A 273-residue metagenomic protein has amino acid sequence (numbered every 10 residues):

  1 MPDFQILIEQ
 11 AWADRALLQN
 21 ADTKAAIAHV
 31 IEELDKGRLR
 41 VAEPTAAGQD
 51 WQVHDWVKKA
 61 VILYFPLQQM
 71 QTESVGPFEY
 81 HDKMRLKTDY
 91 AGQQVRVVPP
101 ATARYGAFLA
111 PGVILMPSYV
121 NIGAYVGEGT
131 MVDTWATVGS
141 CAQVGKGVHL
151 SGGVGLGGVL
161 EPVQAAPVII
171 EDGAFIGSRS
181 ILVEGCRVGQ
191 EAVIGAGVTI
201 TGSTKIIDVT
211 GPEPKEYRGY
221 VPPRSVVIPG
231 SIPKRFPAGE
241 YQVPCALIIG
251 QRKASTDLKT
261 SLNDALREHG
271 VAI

Functional and structural regions predicted by a protein language model:
M1-V95, R224, P229-I273: Terminal amphipathic alpha-helical/low-complexity segments used for targeting or macromolecular assembly
V95-R235, I248: Structural signal for interior beta-strand "rungs" in well-ordered beta-sheet cores of soluble enzyme domains
